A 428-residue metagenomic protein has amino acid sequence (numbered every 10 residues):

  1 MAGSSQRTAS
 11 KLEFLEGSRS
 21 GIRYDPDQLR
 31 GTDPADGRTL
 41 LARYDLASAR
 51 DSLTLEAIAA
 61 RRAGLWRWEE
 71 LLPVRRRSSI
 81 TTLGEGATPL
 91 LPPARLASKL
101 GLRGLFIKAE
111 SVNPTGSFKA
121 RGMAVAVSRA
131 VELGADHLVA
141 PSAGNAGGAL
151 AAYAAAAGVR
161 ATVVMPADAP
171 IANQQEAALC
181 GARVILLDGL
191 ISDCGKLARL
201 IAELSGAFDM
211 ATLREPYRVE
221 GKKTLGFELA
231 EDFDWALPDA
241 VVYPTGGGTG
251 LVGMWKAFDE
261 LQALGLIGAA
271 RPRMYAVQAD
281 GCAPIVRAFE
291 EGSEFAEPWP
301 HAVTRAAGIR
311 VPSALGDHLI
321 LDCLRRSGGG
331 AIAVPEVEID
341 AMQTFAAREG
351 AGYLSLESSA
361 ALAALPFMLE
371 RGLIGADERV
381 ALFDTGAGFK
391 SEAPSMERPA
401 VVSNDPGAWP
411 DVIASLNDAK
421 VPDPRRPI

Functional and structural regions predicted by a protein language model:
M1-I428: PLP-dependent amino-acid enzyme catalytic core
